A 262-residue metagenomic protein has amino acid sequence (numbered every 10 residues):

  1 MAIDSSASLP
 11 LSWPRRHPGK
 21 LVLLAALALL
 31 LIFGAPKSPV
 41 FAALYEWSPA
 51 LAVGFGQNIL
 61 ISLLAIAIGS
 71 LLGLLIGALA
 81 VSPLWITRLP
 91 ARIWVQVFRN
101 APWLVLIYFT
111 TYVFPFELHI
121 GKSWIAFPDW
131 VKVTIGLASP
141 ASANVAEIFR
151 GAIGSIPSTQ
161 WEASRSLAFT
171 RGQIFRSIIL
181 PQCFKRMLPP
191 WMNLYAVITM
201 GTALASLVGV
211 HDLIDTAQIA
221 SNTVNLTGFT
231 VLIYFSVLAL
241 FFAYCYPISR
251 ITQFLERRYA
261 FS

Functional and structural regions predicted by a protein language model:
M1-S262: Transmembrane alpha-helices and adjacent helix-loop boundaries
